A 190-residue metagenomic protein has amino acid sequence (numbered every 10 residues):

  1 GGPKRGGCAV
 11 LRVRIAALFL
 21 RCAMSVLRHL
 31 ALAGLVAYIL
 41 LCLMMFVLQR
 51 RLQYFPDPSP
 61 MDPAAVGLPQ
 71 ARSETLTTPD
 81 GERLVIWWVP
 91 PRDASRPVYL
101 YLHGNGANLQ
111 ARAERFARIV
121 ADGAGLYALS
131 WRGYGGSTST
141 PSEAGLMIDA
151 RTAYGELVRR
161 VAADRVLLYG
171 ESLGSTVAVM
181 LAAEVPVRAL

Functional and structural regions predicted by a protein language model:
G2-L11: Extreme N-terminal basic, low-complexity initiation segments that serve as generic localization/processing leaders
I15-A37: N-terminal Sec-pathway targeting helices
L30-T77: An N-terminal hydrophobic leader/cap segment in hydrolases
P79, R83-E156: Membrane-embedded segments
D122, R160, E184: Conserved dinucleotide-binding and phosphotransfer motif residues
V161-S172: Alpha/beta-hydrolase fold nucleophile elbow
G170-M180: Glycine-rich nucleophile elbow surrounding the catalytic serine of serine-hydrolase chemistry
P186-L190: A conserved short beta-strand
